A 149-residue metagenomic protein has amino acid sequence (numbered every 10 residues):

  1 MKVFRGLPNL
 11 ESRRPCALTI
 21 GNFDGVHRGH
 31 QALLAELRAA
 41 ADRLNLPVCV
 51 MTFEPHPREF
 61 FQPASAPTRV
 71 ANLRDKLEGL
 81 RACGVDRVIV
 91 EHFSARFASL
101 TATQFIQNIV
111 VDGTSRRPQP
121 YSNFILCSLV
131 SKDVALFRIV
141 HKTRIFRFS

Functional and structural regions predicted by a protein language model:
M1-S149: Nucleotidyltransferase catalytic core that binds NTPs
